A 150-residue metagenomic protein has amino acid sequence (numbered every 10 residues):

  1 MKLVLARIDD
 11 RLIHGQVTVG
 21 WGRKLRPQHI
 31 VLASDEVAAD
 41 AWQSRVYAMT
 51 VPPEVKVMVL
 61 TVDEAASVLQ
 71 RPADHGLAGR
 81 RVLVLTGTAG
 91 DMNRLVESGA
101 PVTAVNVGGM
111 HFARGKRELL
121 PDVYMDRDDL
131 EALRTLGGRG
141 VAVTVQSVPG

Functional and structural regions predicted by a protein language model:
M1-V51: Long, hydrophobic N-terminal alpha-helical segment
K2-A6, Q28-V31, V55-M58, R80-V84 (+2 more regions): Structural motif
D9-L12, T61, M125: A general structural motif
T18-V19, M92, L133: Generic hydrophobic/aromatic pocket-lining and core-packing "Φ" positions
A38-D40, A65-S67, M92, F112-G115: Short gly/pro/ser/thr-enriched loop/turn and capping motifs at secondary-structure boundaries
D40, V46-T50, E54-M58, V68-L85 (+1 more regions): Short basic, glycine-rich beta-strand/loop surfaces that mediate nucleic-acid
M58-G108: Ordered, amphipathic secondary-structure segments that act as subunit-interaction surfaces in large macromolecular
A89, S98, T103-G150: Glycine-rich, aromatic-bearing surface loops/beta-hairpins
